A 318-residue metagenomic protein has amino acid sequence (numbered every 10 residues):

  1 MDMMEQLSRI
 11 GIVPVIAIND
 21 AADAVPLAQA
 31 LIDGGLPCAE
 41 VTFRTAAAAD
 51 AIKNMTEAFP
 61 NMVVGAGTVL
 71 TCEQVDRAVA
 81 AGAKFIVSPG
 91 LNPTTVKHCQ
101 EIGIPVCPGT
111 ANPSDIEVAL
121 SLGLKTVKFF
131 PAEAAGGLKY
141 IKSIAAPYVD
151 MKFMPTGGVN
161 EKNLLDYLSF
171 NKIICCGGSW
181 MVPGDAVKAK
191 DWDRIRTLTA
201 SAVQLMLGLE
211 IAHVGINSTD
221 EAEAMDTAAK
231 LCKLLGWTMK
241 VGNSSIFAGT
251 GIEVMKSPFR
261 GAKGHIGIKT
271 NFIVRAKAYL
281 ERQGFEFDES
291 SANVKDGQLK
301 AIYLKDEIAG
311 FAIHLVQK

Functional and structural regions predicted by a protein language model:
M1-A81, E101, E161-K162, A189-Q204 (+2 more regions): Conserved N-terminal beta1-alpha1 strand-loop-helix module at the mouth
E5-A17, V203-A228, G261-I268: N-terminal beta-strand motif that seeds the catalytic metal site of vicinal oxygen chelate
V15-A17, C38-T45, M62-L70, A83-L91 (+3 more regions): Catalytic beta/alpha-barrel core
L27, T71-A81, S114-L122, K139 (+1 more regions): Catalytic cores of alpha/beta
I32-P37, A58-M62, A80-I86, E101-C107 (+3 more regions): Glycine-enriched alpha-helix->loop->beta-strand junction motifs that scaffold or abut catalytic
P89-T95, K128-L138, K172-I195: Glycine-rich phosphate-binding active-site loops on the catalytic face of alpha/beta enzymes
E221-L235, A276-G284: Amphipathic alpha-helical segments
G251-K256, E281-K318: Vicinal oxygen chelate
